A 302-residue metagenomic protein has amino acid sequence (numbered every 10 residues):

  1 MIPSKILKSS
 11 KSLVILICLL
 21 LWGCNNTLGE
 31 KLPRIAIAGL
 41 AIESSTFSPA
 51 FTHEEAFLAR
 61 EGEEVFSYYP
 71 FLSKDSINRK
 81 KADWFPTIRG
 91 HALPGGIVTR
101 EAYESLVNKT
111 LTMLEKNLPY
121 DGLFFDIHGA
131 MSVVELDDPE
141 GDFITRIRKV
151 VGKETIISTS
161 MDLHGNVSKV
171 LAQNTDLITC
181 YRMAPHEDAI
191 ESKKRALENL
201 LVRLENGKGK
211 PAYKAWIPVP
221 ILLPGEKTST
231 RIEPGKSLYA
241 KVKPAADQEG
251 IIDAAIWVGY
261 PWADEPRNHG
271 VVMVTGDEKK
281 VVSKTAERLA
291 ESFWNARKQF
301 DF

Functional and structural regions predicted by a protein language model:
I2-L13: Bacterial N-terminal signal peptides that target proteins for export
S12-W22: Bacterial N-terminal signal peptides
L21-K31: Bacterial Sec-dependent signal peptides at the C-terminal "C-region" and cleavage site
K31-I77: N-terminal amphipathic/basic leader segments beginning at the initiator methionine
I35, E226-F302: Hard-cation-handling environments
A36, A41-E43, F47, R100-V107 (+1 more regions): Active-site histidine-anchored catalytic micro-motif
A82-F85, R89-P94, V98-A102, L106 (+1 more regions): Low-complexity, highly charged intrinsically disordered N-terminal segments that act as targeting/localization
K193, L197, V202-K243: Conserved anion/nucleotide-ligand pocket segment
